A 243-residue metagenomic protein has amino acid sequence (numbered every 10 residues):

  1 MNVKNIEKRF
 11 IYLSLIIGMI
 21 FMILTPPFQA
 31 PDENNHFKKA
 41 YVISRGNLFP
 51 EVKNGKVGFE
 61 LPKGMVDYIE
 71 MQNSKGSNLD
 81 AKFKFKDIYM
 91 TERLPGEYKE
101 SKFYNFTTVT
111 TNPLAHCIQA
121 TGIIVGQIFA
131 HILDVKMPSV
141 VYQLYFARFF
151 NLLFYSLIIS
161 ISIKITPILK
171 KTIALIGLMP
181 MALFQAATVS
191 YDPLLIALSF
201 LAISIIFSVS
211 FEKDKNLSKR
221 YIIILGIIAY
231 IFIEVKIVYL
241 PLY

Functional and structural regions predicted by a protein language model:
M1-I20: Start-transfer (signal-anchor) and selected internal transmembrane alpha helices of multi-pass inner/ER membrane
I20-N34: Helix-to-loop transition at the C-terminal end of transmembrane segments
R45-F146: Interfacial juxtamembrane loops and adjacent helix segments that form the catalytic/substrate-binding surfaces
H131-V141, I159-M181: Transmembrane-helix signature of polytopic, membrane-embedded enzymes that assemble or transfer cell-envelope glycans
Y155, L195-I203: Hydrophobic core segments of transmembrane alpha-helices in multi-pass, intramembrane catalytic enzymes
T166, A202-Y221: Membrane-interface transmembrane helices that cradle and orient dolichyl/undecaprenyl
L183-Q185, Y221-I237, L242-Y243: Membrane-interface alpha helices of multi-pass inner-membrane proteins
T188-L195: Short acidic/glycine- and proline-prone juxtamembrane loop motifs at membrane-interface regions of multi-pass membrane
